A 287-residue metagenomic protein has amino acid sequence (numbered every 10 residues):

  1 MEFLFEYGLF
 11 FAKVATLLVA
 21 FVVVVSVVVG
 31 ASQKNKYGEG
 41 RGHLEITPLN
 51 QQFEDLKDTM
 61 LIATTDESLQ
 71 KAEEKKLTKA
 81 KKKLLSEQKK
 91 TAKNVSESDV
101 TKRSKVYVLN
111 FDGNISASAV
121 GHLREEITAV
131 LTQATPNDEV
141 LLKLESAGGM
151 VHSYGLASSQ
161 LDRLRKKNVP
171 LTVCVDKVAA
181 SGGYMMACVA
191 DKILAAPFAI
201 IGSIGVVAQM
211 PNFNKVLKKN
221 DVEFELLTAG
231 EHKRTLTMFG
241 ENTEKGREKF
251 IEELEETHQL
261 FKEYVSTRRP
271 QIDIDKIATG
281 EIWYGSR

Functional and structural regions predicted by a protein language model:
M1-V169, A190-S266: Small-residue-centered hinge/linker elements
A20, Y107, G183, Y284-G285: Generic detector of short, well-ordered, non-transmembrane alpha-helical segments enriched in hydrophobic residues
S146-S153, T172-M185, G280: Gly/Ser-rich catalytic serine loop of serine hydrolases
C174, L227, D275-K276: Residue-level detector of family-conserved "landmark" positions at structurally sensitive sites
G183-K192, P197, G285-R287: Active-site-proximal glycine-rich helix-loop-beta segment
K262-G285: Secondary-structure end/capping motifs
